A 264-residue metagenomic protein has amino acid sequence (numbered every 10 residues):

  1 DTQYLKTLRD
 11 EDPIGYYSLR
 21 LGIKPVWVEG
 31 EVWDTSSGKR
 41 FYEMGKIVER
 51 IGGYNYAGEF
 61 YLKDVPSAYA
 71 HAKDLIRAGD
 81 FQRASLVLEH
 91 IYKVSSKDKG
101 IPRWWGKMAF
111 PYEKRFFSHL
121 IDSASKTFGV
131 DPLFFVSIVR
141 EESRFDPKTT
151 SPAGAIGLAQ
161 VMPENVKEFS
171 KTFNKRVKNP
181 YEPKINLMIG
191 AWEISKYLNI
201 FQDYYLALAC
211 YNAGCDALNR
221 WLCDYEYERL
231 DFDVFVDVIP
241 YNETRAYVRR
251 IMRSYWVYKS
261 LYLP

Functional and structural regions predicted by a protein language model:
D1-K24, D64-P264: Catalytic glycan-binding domains that act on GlcNAc-containing polysaccharides
D1-Y4, G38, Y42, R50-N55: Alpha-helical protein-protein interaction scaffolds
Y17-R20, P25-I47: Hydrophobic positions within repeat-based interaction scaffolds
V28-R40, G58-K63, W105-E113: TPR-adjacent "capping" and linker segments in tetratricopeptide-repeat scaffold/adaptor proteins
E43, I47-I51, R77-A78, I200: Alpha-helix C-terminal capping/termination sites
